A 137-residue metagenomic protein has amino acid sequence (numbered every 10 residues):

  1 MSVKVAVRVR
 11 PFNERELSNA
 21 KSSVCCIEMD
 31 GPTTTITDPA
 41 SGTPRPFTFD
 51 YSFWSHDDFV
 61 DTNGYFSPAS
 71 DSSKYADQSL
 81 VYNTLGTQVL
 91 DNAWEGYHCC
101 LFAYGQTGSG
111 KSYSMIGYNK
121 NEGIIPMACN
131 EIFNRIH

Functional and structural regions predicted by a protein language model:
M1-P46: Long, basic/Gly/Ser/Thr-rich N-terminal segments that mediate initial subcellular attachment or targeting
S2, P32-H137: P-loop NTPase motor catalytic core
